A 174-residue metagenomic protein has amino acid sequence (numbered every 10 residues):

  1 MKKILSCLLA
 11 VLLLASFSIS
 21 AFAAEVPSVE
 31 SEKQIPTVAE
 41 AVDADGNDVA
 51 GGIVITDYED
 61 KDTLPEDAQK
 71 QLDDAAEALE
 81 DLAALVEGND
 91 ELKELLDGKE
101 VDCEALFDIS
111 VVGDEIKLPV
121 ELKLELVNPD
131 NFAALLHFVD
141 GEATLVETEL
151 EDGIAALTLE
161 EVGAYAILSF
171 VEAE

Functional and structural regions predicted by a protein language model:
M1-I4, L8: Positively charged n-region of N-terminal signal peptides that target proteins for export
S6, A15-E30, E174: Sec-dependent signal peptide cleavage junction
V26-D43: Short N-terminal segments immediately surrounding and downstream of signal-peptide cleavage
D48-E87: Predominantly extracellular/luminal regions of secreted and cell-surface proteins, especially disulfide-bonded
N89-A133, V139: Proteolytic processing hotspots in large secreted/extracellular or virion-associated proteins and select intracellular
E121-E125, I154-E160: Exposed aromatic-hydrophobic patches
A143-E151: Short, surface-exposed loop motifs enriched in S/T, G, D/E and P with embedded aromatic residues
A156-E174: C-terminal beta-strand-rich structural cap/linker in extracellular carbohydrate-active enzymes
